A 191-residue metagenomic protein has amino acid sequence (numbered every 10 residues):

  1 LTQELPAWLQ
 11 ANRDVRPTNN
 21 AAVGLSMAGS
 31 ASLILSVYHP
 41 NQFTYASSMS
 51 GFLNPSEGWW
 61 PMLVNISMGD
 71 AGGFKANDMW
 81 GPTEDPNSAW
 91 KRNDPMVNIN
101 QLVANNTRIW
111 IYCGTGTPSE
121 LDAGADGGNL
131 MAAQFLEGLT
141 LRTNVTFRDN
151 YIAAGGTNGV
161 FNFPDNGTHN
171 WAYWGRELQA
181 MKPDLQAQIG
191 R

Functional and structural regions predicted by a protein language model:
T2-R191: Non-catalytic cap/lid and distal C-terminal segments of serine-dependent acyl enzymes
